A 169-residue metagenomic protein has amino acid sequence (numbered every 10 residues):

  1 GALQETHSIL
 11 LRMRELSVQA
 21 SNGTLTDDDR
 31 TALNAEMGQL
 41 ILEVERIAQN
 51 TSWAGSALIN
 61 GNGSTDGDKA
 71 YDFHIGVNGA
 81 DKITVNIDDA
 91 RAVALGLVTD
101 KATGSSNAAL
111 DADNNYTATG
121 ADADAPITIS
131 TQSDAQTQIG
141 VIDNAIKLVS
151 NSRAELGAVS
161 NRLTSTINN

Functional and structural regions predicted by a protein language model:
A2-I9, L33: Membrane-proximal amphipathic alpha-helices that sit immediately adjacent to an N-terminal transmembrane/signal-anchor
S17-N168: Polar, low-complexity tracts enriched in small residues
